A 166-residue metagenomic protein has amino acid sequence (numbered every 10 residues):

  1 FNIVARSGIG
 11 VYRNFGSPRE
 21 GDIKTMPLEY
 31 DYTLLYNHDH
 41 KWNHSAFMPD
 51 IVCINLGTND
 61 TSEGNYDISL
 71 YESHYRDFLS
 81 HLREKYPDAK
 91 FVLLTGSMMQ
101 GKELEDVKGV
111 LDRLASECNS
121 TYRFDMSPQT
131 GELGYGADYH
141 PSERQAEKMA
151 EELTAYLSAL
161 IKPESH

Functional and structural regions predicted by a protein language model:
F1-N2, M48-V52, Y86-F91, C118-Y122: Loop/turn elements at helix/coil->beta-strand transitions in domains of secreted/extracellular proteins
F1-S73, M99-K108, H140: Conserved SGNH/GDSL esterase-like catalytic core that processes O-acyl groups on lipids and polysaccharides
N37, K41-S45, L82, R123-D125 (+1 more regions): Poly-acidic low-complexity segments
C53-N55, L79-H81, K90-L93: Conserved, well-ordered alpha-helix/loop/beta-strand core segments that scaffold catalytic motifs
G57, P87, S158: Residue-level marker of positions within ordered structural domains that often coincide with functionally constrained
E72-K85: Extracytoplasmic, non-cytosolic globular domains
K90-G136, Q145-H166: Extracellular serine-dependent O-acyl
